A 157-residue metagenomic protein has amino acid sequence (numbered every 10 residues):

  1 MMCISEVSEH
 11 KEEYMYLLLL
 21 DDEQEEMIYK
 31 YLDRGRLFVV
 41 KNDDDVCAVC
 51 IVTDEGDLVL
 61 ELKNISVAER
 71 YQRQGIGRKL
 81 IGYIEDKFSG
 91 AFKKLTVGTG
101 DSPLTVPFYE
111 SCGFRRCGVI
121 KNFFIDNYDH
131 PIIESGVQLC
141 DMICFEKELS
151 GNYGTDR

Functional and structural regions predicted by a protein language model:
M2-Y14: A short beta-loop-alpha structural element at the N-terminal edge of CoA-dependent acyl/N-acetyltransferase catalytic
E12-V49: Active-site rim helix/loop that mediates acceptor-substrate recognition in acyltransferases
V39, D45-D54, L58-S66: Conserved beta-strand in the GNAT
I65-Q72, G100: A short, internal acetyl-CoA/4′-phosphopantetheine-binding micro-motif in the GNAT/acyltransferase core
Y71, G75-Y83: Conserved acetyl-CoA pyrophosphate-binding loop and the N-cap/start of the following alpha-helix in GNAT-like
K87-G100: Conserved GNAT acetyl-CoA-binding A-motif
T96-G98, E110, R115-G136: Conserved catalytic-core motifs of GNAT/GCN5-like acyltransferases
